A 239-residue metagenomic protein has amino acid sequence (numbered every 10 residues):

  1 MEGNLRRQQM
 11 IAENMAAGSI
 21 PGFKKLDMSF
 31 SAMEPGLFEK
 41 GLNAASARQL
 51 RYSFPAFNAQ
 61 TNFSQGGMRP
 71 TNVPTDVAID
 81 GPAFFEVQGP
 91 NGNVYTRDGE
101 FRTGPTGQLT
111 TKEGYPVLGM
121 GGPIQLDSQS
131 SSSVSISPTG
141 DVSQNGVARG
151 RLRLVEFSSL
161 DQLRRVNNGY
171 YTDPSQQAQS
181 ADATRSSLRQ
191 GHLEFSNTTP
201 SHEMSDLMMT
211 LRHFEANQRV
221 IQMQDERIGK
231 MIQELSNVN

Functional and structural regions predicted by a protein language model:
M1-N239: Amphipathic alpha-helical polymerization modules
